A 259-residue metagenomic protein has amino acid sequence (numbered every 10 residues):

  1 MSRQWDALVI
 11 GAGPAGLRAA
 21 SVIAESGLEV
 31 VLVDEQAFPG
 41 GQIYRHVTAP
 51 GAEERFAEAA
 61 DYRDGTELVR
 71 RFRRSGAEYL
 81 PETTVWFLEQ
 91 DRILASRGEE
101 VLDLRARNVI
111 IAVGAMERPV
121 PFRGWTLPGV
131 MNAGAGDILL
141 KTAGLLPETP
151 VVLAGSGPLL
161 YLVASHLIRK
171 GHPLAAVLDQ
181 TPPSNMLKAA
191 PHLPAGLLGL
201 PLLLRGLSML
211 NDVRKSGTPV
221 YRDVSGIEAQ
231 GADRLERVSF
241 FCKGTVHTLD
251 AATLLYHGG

Functional and structural regions predicted by a protein language model:
M1-I10, D64-P150, P158, K170 (+2 more regions): FAD-binding core/adjacent interface of flavoenzyme oxidoreductases
W5-R63, E67, R71, A154 (+1 more regions): Beta1-alpha1 glycine-rich phosphate/pyrophosphate-binding loop at the start of Rossmann-like nucleotide-binding domains
R18, V22-I23, E35, V109 (+5 more regions): Hydrophobic/aromatic ligand-binding patch that stacks against planar heteroaromatic rings of cofactors or nucleotides
E35-F38, T48, T84-V85, G114-M116 (+4 more regions): Short, ordered loop/turn segments at secondary-structure junctions
G41, A133-G134, I138, Y161 (+1 more regions): Residues on a specific face of well-ordered alpha-helices
G41, Q90, V120-P121, K141 (+3 more regions): Generic domain-boundary/flexible-linker signal
F72-L88, I93, K170-G259: A Rossmann-like FAD-binding core segment of flavoenzymes
